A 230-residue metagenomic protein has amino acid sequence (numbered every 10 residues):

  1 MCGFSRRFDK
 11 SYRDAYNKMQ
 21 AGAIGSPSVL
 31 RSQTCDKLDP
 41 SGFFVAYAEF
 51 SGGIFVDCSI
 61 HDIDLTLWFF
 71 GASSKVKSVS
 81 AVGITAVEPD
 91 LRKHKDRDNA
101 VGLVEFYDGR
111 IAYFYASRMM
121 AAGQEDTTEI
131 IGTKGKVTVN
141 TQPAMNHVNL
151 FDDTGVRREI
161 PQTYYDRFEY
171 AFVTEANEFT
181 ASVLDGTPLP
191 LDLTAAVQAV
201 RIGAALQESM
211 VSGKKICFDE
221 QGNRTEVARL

Functional and structural regions predicted by a protein language model:
M1, R6-H94, G213: Predominantly a Rossmann-like dinucleotide-binding segment in NAD(P)-dependent oxidoreductases
C2, E159-Y164, S182-A199: Glycine- and charged-residue-rich phosphate/anionic-cofactor binding loop of Rossmann-like
F4-R7, R118-M120, A195, G222: Structured beta->alpha junctions
D9, R13, G53, I60-D64 (+2 more regions): A structural signal for well-ordered alpha-helical segments within the folded catalytic domains of diverse enzymes
K18, A181-S182, S209: Hydrophobic side-chain positions on well-ordered alpha-helices, corresponding to helix-helix packing/interface faces
P27, V79, I160, P190-D192 (+1 more regions): Short, hydrophobic secondary-structure boundary micro-motifs
D64-H147, V173-T187, A204-A205, D219-L230: Contiguous beta-strand/loop segments that form the cofactor/metal-binding neighborhood of enzyme cores
I202-S212: Short arginine-rich
